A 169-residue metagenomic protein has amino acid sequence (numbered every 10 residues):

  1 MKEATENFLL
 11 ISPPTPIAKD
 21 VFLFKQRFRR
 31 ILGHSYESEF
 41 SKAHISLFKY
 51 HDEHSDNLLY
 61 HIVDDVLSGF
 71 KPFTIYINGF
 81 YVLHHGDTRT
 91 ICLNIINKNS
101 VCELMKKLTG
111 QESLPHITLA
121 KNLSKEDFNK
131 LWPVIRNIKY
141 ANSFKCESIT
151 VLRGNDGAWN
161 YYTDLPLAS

Functional and structural regions predicted by a protein language model:
M1-T74, I95-S143, S148, A158-S169: Basic, often amphipathic N-terminal segments
N78: Substrate/cofactor-recognition hotspot
H84-G86, V101-C102: Short acidic/glycine-rich loop or secondary-structure boundary segments that cap or lie
G86-T88, A158: Short acidic/glycine-enriched loop/turn segments that link adjacent beta-strands
I91: Short aromatic-glycine-enriched beta-strand elements
V151-N155: Short, exposed beta-strand-loop hairpins at the edges of beta-sheets in extracellular/periplasmic proteins
